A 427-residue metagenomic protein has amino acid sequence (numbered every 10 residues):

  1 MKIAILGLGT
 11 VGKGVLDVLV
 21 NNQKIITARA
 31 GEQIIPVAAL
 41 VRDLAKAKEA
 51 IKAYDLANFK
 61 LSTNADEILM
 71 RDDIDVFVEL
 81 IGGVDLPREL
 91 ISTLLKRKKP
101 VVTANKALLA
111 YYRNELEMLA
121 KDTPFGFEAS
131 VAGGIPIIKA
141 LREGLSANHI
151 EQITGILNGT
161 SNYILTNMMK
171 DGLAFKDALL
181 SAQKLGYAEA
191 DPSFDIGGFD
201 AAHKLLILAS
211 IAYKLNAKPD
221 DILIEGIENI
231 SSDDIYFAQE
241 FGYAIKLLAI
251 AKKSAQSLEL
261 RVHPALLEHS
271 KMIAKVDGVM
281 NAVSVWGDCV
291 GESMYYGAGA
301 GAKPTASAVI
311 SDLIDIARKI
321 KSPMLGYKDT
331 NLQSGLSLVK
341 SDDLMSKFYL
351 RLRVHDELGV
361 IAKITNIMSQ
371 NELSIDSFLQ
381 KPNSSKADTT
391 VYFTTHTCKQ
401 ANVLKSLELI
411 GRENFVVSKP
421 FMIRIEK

Functional and structural regions predicted by a protein language model:
L6, L313-K427: A conserved regulatory-domain signal marking ACT and ACT-like small-molecule sensing domains and adjacent regulatory
G12-K13: N-terminal Rossmann-fold NAD(P) dinucleotide-binding loop
I25-I51: NAD(P)-binding Rossmann-fold cofactor-contacting core
F59-K60, A65-I91, P100-A104: Rossmann-like NAD(P)-binding element
I74, K121-D200, I207: Rossmann-like NAD(P)H-binding beta-loop-alpha module
I81-K96, A104-L141: Rossmann-fold NAD(P)-binding glycine/threonine-rich loop
Q152-T154, N162-L165, M169, S181 (+5 more regions): Catalytic, metal-anchored helix/loop core of enzyme active sites in primary metabolism
D177-K275, M280-A282: Substrate-binding/catalytic subdomain of NAD(P)-dependent oxidoreductase enzymes
